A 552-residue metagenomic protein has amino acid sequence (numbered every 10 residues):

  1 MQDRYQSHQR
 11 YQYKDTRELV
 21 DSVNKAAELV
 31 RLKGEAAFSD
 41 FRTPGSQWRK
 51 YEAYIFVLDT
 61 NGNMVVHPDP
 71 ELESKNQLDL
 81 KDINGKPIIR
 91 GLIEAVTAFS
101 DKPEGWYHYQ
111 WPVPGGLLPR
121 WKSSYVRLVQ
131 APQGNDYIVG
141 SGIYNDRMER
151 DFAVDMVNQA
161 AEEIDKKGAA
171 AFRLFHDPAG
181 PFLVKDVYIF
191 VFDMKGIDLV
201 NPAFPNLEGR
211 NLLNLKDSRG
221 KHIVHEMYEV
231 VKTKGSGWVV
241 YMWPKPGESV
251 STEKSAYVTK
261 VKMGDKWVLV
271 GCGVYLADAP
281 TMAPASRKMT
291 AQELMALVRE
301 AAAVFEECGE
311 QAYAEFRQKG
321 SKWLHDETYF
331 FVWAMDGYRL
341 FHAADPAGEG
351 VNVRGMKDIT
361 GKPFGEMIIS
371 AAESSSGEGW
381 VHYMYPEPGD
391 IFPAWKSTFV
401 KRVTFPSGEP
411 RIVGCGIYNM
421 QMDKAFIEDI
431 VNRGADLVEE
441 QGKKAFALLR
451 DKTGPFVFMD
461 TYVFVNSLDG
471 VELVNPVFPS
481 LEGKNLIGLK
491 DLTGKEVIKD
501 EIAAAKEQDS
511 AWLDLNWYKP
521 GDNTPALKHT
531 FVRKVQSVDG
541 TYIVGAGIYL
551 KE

Functional and structural regions predicted by a protein language model:
M1-E552: N-terminal membrane-sensor/transducer module of prokaryotic signaling receptors
